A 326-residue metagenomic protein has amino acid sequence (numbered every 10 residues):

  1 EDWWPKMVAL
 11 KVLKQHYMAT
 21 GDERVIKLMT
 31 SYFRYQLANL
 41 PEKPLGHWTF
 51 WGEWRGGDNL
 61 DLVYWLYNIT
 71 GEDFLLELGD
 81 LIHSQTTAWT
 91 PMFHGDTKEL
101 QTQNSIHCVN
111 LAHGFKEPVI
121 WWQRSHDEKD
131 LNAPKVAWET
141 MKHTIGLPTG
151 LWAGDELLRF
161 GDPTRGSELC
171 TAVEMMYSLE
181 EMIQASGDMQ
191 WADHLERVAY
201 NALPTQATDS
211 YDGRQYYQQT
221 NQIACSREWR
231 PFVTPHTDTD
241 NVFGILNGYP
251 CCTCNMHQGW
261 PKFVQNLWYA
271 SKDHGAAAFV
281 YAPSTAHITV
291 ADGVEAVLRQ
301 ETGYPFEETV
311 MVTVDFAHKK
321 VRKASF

Functional and structural regions predicted by a protein language model:
E1-F326: Glycan-recognition and catalytic cores of secretory/periplasmic carbohydrate-active enzymes
